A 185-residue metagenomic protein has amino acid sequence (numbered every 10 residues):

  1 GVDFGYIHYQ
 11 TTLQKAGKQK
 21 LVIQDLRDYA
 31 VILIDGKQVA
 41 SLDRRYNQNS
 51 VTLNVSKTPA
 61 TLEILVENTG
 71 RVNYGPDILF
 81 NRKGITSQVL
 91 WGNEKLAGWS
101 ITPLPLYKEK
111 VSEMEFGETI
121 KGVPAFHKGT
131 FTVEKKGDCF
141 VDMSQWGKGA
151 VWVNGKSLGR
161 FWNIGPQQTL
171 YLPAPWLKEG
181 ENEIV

Functional and structural regions predicted by a protein language model:
G1-R82, S87-L90, K95-G98, E109-F116: Carbohydrate-binding surfaces of carbohydrate-active enzymes
D3-T12, G122-E134, L170: Short beta-strands within extracellular/lumenal beta-sheet-rich domains
Q19-L33, L62, F131-V153, F161-W162 (+1 more regions): Aromatic-lined ligand-binding clefts that engage carbohydrates, nucleic acids, or primary amines
Q38-Q48, G159-L170: Aromatic-rich membrane-interfacial microdomains
S56-T58, K135, K178-E179: Surface-exposed loops/turns
E67-T69, G75-D77, G147-F161, E179-V185: C-terminal functional regions that serve as terminal interaction/effector modules
I120, P124, G147-K148: C-terminal effector modules of nucleic-acid-centric enzymes and ribosome-associated factors
F140, L170-V185: Terminal leader/tail segments of proteins
